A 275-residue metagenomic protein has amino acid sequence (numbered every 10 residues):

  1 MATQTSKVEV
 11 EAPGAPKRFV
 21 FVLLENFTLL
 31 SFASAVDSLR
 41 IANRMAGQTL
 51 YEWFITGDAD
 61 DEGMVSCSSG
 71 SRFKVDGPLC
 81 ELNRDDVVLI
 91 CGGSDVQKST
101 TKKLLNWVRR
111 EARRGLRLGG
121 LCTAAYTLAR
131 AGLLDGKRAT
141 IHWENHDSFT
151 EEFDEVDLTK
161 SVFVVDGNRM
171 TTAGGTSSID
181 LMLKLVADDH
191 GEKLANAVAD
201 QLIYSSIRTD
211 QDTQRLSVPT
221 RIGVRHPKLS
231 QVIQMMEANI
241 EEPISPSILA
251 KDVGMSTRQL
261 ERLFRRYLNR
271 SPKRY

Functional and structural regions predicted by a protein language model:
M1-L118, T127-A131, L183, A187 (+3 more regions): Extended, subdomain-level signal for the structured scaffold at the beginning of enzyme domains
P16-R18, R138, N168: Residues that mark the start of a beta-strand
G57-A59, G77, W143, V162 (+1 more regions): Residues at the C-termini of beta-strands that transition into short coil/loop
S68-R72, D154, A173: Short, surface-exposed amphipathic charged segments that create phosphate/polyanion-binding patches used for binding
L118-G119, T140, T159, M170: Structural detector of well-ordered beta-strand residues that form the stable sheet scaffold of enzyme domains
D135-V165, A197-V198, L202: A conserved active-site-flanking secondary-structure segment within enzyme catalytic domains
S161-I203: Conserved anion/nucleotide-ligand pocket segment
